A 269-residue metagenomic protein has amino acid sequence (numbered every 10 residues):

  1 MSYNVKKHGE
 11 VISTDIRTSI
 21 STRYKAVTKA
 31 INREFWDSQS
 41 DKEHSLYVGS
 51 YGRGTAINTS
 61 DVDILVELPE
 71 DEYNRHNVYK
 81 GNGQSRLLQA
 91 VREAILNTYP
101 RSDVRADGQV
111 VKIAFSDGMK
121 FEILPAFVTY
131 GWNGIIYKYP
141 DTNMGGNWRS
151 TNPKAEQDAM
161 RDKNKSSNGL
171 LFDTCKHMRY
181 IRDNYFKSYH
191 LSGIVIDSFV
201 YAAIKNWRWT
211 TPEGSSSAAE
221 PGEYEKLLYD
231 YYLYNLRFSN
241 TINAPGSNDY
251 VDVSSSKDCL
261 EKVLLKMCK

Functional and structural regions predicted by a protein language model:
M1-T59, E72-N82: N-terminal regions immediately upstream of nucleotidyltransferase
M1-V5, N32, L233-K269: Terminal (often C-terminal) interaction modules
S21, K25, R92, P100 (+2 more regions): Catalytic cores of NTP-dependent nucleotidyl/adenyl transfer enzymes across multiple folds
T28-R33, R86-N97: Short, acidic/charged, Gly/Pro-enriched secondary-structure junctions
E34-H44, L96-S102, K187: Short secondary-structure junctions
G49-G52, V66-E70, F115-D117, P125-F127: Short, flexible loop/turn elements at secondary-structure junctions
N58-E67: Short coil-to-beta-strand
V66-E93: A broadly used, surface-exposed interaction patch
